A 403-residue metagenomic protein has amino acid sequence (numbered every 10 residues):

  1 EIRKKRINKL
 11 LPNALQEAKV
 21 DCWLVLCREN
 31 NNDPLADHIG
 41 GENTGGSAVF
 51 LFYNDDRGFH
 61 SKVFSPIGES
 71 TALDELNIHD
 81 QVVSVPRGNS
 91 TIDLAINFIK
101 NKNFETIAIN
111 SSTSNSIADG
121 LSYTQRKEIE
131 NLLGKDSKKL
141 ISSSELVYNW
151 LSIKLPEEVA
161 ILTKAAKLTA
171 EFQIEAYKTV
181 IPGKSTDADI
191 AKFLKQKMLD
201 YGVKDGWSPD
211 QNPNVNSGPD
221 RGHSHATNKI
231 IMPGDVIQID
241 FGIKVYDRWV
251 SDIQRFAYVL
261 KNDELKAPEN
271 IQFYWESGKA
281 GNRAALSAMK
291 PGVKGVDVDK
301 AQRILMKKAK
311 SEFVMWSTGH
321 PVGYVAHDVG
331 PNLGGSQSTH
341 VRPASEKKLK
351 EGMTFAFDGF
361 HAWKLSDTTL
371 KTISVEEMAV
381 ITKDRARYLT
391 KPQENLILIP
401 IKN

Functional and structural regions predicted by a protein language model:
E1-N403: Active-site neighborhoods and metal-handling regions in enzymes and metal-associated proteins
